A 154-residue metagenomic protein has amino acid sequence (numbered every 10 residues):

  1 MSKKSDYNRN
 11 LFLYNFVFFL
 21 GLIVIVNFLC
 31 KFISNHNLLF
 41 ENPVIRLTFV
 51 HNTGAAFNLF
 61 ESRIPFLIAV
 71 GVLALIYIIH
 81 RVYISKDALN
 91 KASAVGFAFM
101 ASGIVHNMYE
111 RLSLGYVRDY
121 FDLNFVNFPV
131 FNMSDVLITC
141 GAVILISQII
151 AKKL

Functional and structural regions predicted by a protein language model:
M1-L154: Alpha-helical transmembrane bundles and membrane-interface segments of multipass inner-membrane proteins
